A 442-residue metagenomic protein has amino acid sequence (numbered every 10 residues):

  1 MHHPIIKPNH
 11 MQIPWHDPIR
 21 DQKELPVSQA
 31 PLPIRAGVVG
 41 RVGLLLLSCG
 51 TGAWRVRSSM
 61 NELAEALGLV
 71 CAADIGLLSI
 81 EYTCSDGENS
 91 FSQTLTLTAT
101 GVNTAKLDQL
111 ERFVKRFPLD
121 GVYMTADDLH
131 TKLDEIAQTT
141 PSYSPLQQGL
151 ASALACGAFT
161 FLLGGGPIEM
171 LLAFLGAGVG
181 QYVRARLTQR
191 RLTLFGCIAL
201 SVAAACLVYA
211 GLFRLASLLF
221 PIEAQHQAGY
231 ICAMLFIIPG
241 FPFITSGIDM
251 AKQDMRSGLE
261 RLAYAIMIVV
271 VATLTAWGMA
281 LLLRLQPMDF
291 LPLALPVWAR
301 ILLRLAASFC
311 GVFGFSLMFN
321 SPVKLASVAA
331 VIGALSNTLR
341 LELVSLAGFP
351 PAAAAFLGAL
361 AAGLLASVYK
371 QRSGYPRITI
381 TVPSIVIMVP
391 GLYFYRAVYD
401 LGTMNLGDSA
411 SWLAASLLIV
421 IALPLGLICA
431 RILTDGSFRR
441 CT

Functional and structural regions predicted by a protein language model:
M1-T131, E135-A137: Soluble N-terminal domains of membrane-associated systems
D127-T140, L154-G165, R184-L192, L283-P296 (+3 more regions): Short juxtamembrane and helix-loop transition motifs at transmembrane-helix boundaries in membrane proteins
S142-T245, L317-F319, V323, V328: Core alpha-helical transmembrane segments of integral membrane proteins
L150-L154, F174-Y182, A203, L305-G311 (+2 more regions): Hydrophobic alpha-helical segments embedded in the membrane of multi-pass proteins
A158-L163, V179-L187, A204, V208-A216 (+7 more regions): Alpha-helical membrane-inserting segments
G196-L200, A204, G229-A233, I244 (+2 more regions): Core mid-bundle transmembrane helix pairs that form the ion/substrate translocation pathway in diverse multi-pass
A216-Q225, L283-V297, D400-S411: Membrane-interface helix termini and inter-helical loops of multi-pass transporters
G229-M234, T245-D249, Q253-V269, A299 (+2 more regions): C-terminal transmembrane helix-loop-helix hairpin of multi-pass membrane proteins
